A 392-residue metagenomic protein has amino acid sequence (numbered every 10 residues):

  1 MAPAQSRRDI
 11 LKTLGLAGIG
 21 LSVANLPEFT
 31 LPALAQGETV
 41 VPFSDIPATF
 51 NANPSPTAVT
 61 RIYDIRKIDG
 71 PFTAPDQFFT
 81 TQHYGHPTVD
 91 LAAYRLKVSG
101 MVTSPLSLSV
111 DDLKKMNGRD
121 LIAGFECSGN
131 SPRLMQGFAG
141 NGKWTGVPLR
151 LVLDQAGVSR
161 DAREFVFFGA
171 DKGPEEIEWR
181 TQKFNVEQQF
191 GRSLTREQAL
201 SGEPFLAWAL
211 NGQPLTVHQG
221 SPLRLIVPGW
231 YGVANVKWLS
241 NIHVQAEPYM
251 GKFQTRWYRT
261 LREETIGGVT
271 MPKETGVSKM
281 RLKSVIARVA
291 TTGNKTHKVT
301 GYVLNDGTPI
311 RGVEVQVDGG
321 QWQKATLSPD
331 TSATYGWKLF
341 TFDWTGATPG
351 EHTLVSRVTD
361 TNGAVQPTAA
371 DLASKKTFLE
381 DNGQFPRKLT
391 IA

Functional and structural regions predicted by a protein language model:
M1-L21: N-terminal secretory signal peptides and thylakoid transit peptides that target proteins across membranes
R8-L11, E28, P349: Generic alpha-helix initiation/capping and coil-helix boundary signal
A24-T30: C-terminal segment of classical bacterial N-terminal signal peptides
L34-A392: Structured, non-membrane catalytic/scaffold regions adjacent to prosthetic-group chemistry
